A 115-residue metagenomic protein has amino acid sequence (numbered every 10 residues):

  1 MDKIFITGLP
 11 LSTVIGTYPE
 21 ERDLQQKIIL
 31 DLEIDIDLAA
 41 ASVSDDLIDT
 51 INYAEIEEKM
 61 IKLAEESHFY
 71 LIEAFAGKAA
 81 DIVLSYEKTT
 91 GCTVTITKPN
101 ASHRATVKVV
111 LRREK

Functional and structural regions predicted by a protein language model:
M1-K115: N-terminal, polar/charged subdomain of small-to-medium soluble alpha/beta proteins
